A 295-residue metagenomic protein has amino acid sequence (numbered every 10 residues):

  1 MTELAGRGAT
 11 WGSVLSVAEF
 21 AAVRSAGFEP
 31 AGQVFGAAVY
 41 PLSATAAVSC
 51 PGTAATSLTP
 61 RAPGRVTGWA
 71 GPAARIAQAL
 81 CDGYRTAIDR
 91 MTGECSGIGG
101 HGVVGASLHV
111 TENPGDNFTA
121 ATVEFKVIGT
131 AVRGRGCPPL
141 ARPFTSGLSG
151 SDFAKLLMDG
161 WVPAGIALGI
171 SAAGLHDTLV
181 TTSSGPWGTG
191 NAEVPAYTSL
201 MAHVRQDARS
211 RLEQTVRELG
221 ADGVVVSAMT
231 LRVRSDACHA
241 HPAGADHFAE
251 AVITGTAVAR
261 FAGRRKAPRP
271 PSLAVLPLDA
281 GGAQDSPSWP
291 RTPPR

Functional and structural regions predicted by a protein language model:
M1-A77, F118-Y197, R234, A240-R295: Intrinsic disorder/low-complexity detector
M1-L4, S96, A106, T111 (+1 more regions): Active-site loop/lid in soluble adenylation, ligation, and acyl-transfer enzymes
V34, T59-L108, A167, T181-T230: Short, well-ordered alpha-helical segments
A106-E112, A228-A237, A243-G244: Intrinsically disordered, low-complexity charged/polar segments
